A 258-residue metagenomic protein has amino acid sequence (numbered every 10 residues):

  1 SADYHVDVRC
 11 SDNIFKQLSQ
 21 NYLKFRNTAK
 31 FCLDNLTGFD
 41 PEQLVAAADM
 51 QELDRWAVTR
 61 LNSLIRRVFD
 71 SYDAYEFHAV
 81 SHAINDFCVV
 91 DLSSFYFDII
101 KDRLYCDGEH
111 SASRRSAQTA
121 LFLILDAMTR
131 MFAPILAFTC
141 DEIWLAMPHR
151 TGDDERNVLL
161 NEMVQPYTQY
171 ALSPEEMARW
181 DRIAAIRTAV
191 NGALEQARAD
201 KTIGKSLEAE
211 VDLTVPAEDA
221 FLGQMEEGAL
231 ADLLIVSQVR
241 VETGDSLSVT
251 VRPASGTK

Functional and structural regions predicted by a protein language model:
S1, H5-Q20, A74, H78-A79 (+1 more regions): Conserved phosphate-binding loops in nucleotide/dinucleotide-binding enzymes
S1-A2, Q20-L33, Q51-L64, H82-L104 (+1 more regions): Core structural elements
S1-A48, H149-D154, D200-K205: Catalytic adenosine-cofactor/nucleotide-binding cores of aminoacyl-tRNA synthetases and other
V8-F31, H82-N85, S116-D141: Structured ligand/cofactor/substrate-binding pocket environments in proteins
F39-F69, D98-A193, D200-A217, L222 (+1 more regions): Acidic, turn-prone loop/beta-hairpin segments
V68-I84: Active-site lining segments of carbohydrate-active enzymes
M225-E242: A glycine-rich helix N-cap at a beta->alpha junction
D245-K258: C-terminal accessory/binding modules appended to enzymatic or scaffolding proteins
